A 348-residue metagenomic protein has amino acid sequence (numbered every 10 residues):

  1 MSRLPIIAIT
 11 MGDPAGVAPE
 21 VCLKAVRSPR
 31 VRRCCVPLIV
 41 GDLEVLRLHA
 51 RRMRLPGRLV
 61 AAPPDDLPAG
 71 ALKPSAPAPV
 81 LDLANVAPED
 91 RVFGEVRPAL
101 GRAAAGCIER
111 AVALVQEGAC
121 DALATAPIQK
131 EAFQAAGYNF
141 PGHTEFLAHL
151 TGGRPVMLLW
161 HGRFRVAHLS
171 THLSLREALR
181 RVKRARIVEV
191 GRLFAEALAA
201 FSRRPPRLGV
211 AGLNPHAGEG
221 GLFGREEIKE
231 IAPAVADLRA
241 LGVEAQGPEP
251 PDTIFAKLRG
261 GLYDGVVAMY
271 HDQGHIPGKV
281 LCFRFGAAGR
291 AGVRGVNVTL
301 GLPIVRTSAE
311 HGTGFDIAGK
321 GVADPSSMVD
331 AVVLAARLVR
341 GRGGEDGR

Functional and structural regions predicted by a protein language model:
M1-G142, A185, E189-M269, Q273-N297 (+2 more regions): Contiguous, glycine/small-aliphatic-enriched amphipathic segments in soluble metabolic enzymes
P37, T144, P155-V156, F164-A167 (+1 more regions): Small-molecule pocket liners
Q134-M157: Glycine/threonine-rich beta-strand-loop-alpha-helix active-site module that forms ligand/phosphate-binding
L150-F164, L300-G314: Short, flexible loop segments at boundaries between secondary-structure elements
L159-R181, A185-E189: Ligand-binding beta-strand-loop-alpha-helix segment within the catalytic cores of soluble metabolic enzymes
